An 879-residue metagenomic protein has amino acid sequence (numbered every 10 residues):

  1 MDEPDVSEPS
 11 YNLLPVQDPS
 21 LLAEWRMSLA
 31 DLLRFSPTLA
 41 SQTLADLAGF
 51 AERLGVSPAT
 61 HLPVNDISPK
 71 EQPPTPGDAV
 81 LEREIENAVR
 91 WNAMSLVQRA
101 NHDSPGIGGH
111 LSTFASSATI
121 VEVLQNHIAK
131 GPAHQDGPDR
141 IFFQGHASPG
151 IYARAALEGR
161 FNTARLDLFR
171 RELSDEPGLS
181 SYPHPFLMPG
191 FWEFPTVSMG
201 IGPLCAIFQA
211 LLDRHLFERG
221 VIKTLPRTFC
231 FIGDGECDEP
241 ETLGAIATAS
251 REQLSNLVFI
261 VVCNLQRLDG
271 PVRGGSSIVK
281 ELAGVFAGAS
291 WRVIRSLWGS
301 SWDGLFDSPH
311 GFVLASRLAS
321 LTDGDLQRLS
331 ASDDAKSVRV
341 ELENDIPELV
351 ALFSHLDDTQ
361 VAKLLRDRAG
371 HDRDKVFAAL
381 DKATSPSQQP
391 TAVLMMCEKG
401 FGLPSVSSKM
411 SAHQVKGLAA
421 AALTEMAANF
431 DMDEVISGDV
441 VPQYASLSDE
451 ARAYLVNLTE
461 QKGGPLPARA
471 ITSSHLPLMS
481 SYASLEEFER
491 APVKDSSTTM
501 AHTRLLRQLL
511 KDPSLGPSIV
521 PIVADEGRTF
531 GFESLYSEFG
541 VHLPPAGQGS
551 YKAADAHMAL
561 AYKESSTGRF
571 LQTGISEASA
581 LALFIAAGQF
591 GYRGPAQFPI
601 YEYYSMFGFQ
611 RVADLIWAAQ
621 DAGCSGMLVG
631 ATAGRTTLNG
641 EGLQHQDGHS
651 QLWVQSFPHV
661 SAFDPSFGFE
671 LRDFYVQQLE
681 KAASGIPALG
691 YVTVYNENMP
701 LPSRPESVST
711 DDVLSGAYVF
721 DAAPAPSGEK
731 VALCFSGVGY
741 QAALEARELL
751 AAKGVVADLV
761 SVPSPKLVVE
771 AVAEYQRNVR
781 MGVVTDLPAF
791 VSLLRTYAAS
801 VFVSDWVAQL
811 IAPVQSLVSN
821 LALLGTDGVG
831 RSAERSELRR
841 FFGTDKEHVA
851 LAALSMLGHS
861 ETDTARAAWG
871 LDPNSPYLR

Functional and structural regions predicted by a protein language model:
D2-E158, T424, D495-D512, S518-V523: N-terminal amphipathic, basic-rich helices that act as targeting or association modules
P4-D5, S174-P195, I201, L211 (+5 more regions): Thiamine diphosphate
D46-S68, D136, Q144, S296 (+3 more regions): Terminal amphipathic helices with adjacent charged low-complexity linkers/tails
D66-A93, F114, A129-P132, D139-R140 (+7 more regions): Non-catalytic terminal/interface segments that mediate subunit docking, oligomerization, and allosteric communication
L81-V89, A93-R99, T113-E252, S276 (+6 more regions): Cofactor-binding active-site loop characterized by glycine-rich and histidine/acidic residues
G106-H110, P138-I141, F194-P195, I222-E239 (+5 more regions): A short, small-residue-rich loop immediately preceding and capping a beta-strand
C230-F231, C237, L615-R635, G640: A structural-propensity feature for long, helix-poor, extended segments
G233-E236, L265, C397, E526 (+2 more regions): Active-site metal-binding loops of divalent metal-dependent hydrolases
